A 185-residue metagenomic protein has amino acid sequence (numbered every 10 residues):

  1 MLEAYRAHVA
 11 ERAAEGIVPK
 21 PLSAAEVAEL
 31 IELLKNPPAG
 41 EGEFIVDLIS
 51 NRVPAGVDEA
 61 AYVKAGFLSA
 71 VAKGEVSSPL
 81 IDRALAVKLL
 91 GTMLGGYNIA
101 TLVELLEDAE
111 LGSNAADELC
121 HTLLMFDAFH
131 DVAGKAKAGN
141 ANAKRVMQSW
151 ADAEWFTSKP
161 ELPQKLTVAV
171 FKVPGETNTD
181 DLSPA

Functional and structural regions predicted by a protein language model:
L2-I31, N36: Amphipathic alpha-helical packing elements
Y5, D82-R83, G95-N98: N-terminal alpha-helical segment
A24-E32, A55-G74, M93-E107, L124-A136: Amphipathic alpha-helical scaffolding segments comprising HEAT/armadillo-like alpha-solenoid repeats
A39, V76-I81, G96, D108-S113: Alpha-helix N-cap/helix-start positions at coil->helix boundaries
A39-V53, D58-K64, S78-L80: An N-terminal, globular interaction/scaffold subdomain
E41-I45, I49, D82-A86, A115-L119 (+1 more regions): Conserved hydrophobic register position within alpha-solenoid helical repeats
I49-V53, G91, C120: Structural signature of alpha-helical solenoid repeat scaffolds
E107, N114-A185: Fe-S-dependent hydro-lyases/dehydratases of central metabolism
